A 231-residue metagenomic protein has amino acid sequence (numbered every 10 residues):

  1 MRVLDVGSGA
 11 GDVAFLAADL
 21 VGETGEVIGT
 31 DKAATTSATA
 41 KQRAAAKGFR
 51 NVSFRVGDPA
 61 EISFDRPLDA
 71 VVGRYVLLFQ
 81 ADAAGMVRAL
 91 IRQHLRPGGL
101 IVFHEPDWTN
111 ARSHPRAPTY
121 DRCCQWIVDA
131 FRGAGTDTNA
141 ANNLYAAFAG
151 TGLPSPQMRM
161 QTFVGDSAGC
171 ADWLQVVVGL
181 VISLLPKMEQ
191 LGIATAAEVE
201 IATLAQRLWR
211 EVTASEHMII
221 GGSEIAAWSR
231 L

Functional and structural regions predicted by a protein language model:
M1: Nucleotide donor/acceptor-binding cores
L4-V6, A10-E61: Class I SAM-dependent methyltransferase SAM/SAH-binding core
E61-V71: A short acidic, Gly/Pro-enriched loop at the edge of an enzyme's catalytic core that lines a small-molecule cofactor
D69-A84: A short SAM/SAH-binding and catalytic strip from SAM-dependent methyltransferases
A84-L100: A short glycine-rich, Lys/Arg-flanked "PGG" loop and its adjoining helix->strand segment in the class I
V102-A171: Conserved catalytic/acceptor-binding region of the Class I
T151, Q157-I219: C-terminal helical/coil "lid" or tail adjacent to the Rossmann-like core of SAM-dependent
T151-P154, E224-L231: Core SAM-dependent methyltransferase catalytic element
